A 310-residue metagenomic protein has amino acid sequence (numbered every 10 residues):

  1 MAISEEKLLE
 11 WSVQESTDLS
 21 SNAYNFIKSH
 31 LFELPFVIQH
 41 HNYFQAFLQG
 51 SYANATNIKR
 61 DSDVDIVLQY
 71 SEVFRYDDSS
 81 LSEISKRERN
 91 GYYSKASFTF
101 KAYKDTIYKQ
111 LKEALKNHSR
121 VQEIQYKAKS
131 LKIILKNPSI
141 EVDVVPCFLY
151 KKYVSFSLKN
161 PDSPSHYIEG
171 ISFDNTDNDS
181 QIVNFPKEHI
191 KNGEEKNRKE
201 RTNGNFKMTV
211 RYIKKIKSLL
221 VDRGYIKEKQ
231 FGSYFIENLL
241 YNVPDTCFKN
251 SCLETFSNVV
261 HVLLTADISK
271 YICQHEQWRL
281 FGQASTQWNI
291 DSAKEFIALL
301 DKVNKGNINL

Functional and structural regions predicted by a protein language model:
M1, V13-S16, S20, F100 (+4 more regions): Intrinsic-disorder-associated interaction segments
M1-A2, E6, S269-L310: Terminal (often C-terminal) interaction modules
M1-F47, S51-D61, E72-A96: N-terminal regions immediately upstream of nucleotidyltransferase
M1-K7, Y70-N90, I171-H189, S269-Q274: Short, compositionally biased low-complexity segments
L9-S12, K191-K199, D245-C247, L280-W288: Charged, low-complexity surface segments at secondary-structure and domain boundaries
N25-K28, K95-C273, I297, K305-I308: Catalytic cores of NTP-dependent nucleotidyl/adenyl transfer enzymes across multiple folds
Q45, S51-S71, K132-C147: Histidine-centered divalent-metal-coordination microenvironment in nucleic-acid enzymes
L68-F74, L111, L115: Generic hydrophobic/packing signal
